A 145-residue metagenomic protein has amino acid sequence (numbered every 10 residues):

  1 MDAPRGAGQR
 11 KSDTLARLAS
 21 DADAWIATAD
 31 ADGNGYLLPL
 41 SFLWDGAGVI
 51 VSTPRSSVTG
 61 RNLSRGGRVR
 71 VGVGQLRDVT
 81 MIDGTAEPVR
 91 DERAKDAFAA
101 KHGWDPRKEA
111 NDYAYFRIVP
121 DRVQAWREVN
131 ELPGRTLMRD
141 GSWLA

Functional and structural regions predicted by a protein language model:
M1-Q9, L76-A145: Charged, gly/pro-rich active-site loop segments
D2-W25: Short, basic/aromatic recognition patches
R10-D13, L37-L38, S56, G103: A generic local structural motif
L15-A16, S41, R61, P106-K108: Short secondary-structure boundary/capping segments
D21-R55, R61-L63, V69-V73, T80-D83: Short beta-strand segments
D45-G46, V58-R61, V89-R90, P133-R135: A short local loop/turn or secondary-structure capping micro-motif enriched for an aromatic residue
S64-V69, A100, W104: Short, intrinsically disordered, mixed-charge
